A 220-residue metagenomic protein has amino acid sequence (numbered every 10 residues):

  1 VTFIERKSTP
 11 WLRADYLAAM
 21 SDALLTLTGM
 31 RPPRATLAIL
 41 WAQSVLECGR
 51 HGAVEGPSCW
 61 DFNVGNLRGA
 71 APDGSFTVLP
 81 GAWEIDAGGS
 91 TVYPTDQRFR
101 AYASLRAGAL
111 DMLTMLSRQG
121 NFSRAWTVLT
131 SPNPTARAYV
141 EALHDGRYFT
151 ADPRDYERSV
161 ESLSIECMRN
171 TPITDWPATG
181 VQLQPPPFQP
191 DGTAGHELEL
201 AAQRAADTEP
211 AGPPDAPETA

Functional and structural regions predicted by a protein language model:
V1-A220: Catalytic cores of secreted/periplasmic lytic hydrolases that degrade extracellular macromolecules
